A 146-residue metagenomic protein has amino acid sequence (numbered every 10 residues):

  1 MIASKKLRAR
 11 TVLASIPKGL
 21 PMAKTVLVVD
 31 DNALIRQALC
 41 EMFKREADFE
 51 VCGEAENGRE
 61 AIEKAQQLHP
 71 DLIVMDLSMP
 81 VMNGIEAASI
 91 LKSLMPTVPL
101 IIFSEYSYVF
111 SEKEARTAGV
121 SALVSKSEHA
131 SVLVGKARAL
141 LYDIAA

Functional and structural regions predicted by a protein language model:
A23-I35, L39-F43: Conserved acidic segment of CheY-like receiver
V29-D30, A55, I73: Conserved sequence signature across two-component system core domains
D48-E56, K64: Short hydrophobic/Thr-rich beta-strand motif most characteristic of the beta2 strand and flanking loop of CheY-like
N57-E60, N83-E86: Acidic catalytic/metal-coordinating carboxylates
L68-V74: Active-site beta3 strand of CheY-like receiver
M79: Receiver (REC) domain active-site loop signature in two-component systems and cognate sites in sensor histidine kinases
E86, Y106-V124, E128-G135, A139: Alpha4 helix (beta4-alpha4-beta5 surface) of REC/receiver domains from two-component response regulators
